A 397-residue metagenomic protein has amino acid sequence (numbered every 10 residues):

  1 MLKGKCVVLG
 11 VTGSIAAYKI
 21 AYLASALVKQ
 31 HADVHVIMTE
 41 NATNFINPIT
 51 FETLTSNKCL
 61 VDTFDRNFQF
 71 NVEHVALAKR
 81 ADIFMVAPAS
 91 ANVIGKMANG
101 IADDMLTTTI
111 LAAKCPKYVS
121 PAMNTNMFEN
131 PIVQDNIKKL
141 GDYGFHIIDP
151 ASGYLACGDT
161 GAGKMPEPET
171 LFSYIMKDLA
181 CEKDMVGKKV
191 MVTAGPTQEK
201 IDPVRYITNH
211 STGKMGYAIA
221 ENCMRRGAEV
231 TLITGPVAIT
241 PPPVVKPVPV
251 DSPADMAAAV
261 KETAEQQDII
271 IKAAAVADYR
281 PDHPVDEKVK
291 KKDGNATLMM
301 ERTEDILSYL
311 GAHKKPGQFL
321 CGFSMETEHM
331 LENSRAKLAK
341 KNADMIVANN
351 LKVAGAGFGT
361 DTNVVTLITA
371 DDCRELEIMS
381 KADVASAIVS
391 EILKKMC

Functional and structural regions predicted by a protein language model:
M1-Y118, N124-G213, Y217-C397: A cross-family phosphate/adenosyl-ligand binding-site feature
